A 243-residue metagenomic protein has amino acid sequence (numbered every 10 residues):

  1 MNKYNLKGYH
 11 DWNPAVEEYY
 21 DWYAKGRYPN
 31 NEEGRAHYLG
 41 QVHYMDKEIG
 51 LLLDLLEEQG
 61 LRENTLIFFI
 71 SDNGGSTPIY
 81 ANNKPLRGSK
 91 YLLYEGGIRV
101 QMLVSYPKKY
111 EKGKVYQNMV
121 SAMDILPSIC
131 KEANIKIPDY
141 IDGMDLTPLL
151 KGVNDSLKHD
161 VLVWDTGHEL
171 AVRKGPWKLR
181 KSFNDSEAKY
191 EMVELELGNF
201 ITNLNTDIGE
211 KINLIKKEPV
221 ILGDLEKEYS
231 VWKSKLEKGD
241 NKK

Functional and structural regions predicted by a protein language model:
M1-L126, C130-I141, S182-N199, L204-K211 (+3 more regions): Active-site-proximal cap/lid insertion segments
L61-I67, L157-H159, K174-W177: Loop/turn elements at helix/coil->beta-strand transitions in domains of secreted/extracellular proteins
I67, L146, V163: N-terminal sensory regulatory modules of PAS/LOV and PAS-like folds
K90-E95, V161-V163, E169-L170: Short Gly/Pro-enriched turn/cap motifs at secondary-structure boundaries
K136-I137, D155-K158: Glycine/proline-rich active-site loop of Rossmann-fold NAD(P)-dependent oxidoreductases
L157-K158, S230-K243: Bilobed periplasmic-binding protein-like "clamshell/Venus-flytrap" ligand-binding domains
H168-K174, K178-K181, A188-M192: Short, surface-exposed beta-strand/loop micro-motifs that present aromatic residues
